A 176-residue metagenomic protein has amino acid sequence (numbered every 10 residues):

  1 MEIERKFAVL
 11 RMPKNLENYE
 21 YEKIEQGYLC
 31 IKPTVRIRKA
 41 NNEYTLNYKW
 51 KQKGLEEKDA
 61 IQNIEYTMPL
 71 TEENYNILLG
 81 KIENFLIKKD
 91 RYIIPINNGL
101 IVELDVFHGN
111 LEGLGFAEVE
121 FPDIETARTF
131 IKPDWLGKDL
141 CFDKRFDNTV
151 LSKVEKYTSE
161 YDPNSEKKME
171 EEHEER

Functional and structural regions predicted by a protein language model:
M1-R176: Phosphate-end processing signature that detects enzymes handling 5′-triphosphorylated RNA and polyphosphate
